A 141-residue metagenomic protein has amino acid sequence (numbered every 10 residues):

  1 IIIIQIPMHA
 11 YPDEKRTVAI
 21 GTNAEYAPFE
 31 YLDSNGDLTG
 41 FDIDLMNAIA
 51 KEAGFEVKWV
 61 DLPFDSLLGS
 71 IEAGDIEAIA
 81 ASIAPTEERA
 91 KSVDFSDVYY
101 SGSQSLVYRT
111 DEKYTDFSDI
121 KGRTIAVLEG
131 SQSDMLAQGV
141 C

Functional and structural regions predicted by a protein language model:
I1-T17: Short, low-complexity disordered leader/linker segments with a strong preference for bacterial N-terminal type II
K15-T17, Y114, K121-R123: Phosphate-coordination loops involved in phosphoryl transfer and adenosine-cofactor binding
R16-T39: Short glycine-rich His-centered loop
V18-T22, V107, T124-V127: Short, well-ordered beta-strand segments
E30-S34, M46-F55, S133-C141: Ligand-binding cleft/hinge of the Venus flytrap
D33-D37, G74, V93-S96, K121 (+1 more regions): Short, glycine/charged-enriched secondary-structure capping and boundary segments
L38, R123-G130: Short beta-strand->loop
I43, N47, K51, E56-D119 (+1 more regions): Acidic, polar ligand-binding/catalytic clefts
